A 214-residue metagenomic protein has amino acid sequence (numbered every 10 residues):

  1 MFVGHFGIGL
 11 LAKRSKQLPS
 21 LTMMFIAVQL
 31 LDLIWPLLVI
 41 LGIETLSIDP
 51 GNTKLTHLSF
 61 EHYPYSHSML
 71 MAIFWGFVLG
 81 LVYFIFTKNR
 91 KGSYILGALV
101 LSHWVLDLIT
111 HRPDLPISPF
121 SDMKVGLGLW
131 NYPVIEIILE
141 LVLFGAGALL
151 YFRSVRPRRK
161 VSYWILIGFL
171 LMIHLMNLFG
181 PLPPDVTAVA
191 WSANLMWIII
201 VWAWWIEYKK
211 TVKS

Functional and structural regions predicted by a protein language model:
M1-S214: N-terminal membrane-targeting hydrophobic helices
